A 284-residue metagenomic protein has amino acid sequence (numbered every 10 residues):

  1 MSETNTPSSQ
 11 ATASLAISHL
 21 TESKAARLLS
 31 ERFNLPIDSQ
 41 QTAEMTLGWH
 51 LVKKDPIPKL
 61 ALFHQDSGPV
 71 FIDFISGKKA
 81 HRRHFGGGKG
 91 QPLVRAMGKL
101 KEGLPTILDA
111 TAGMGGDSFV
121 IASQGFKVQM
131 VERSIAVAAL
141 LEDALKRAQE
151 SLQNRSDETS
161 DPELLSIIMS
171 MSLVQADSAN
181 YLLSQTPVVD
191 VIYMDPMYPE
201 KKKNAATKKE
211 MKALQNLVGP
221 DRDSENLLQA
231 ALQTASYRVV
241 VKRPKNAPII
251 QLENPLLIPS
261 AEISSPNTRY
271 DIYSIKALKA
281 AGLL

Functional and structural regions predicted by a protein language model:
M1-P105, S123, L283-L284: S-adenosyl-L-methionine
G103-G113: Conserved class I S-adenosyl-L-methionine
L104, V188-I192, S236: Local beta-strand N-terminus motif with an aromatic residue
T106, K127, R238: Residues at the starts of beta-strands that form the adenosine-phosphate
M114-F126: Conserved SAM-binding loop of SAM-dependent methyltransferases across substrates and taxa, primarily the Class I
V131-V191: S-adenosyl-L-methionine
P196-L227: Mobile active-site "lid"/loop adjacent to the S-adenosyl-L-methionine
S224-I275: Conserved Class I SAM-dependent methyltransferase catalytic core
